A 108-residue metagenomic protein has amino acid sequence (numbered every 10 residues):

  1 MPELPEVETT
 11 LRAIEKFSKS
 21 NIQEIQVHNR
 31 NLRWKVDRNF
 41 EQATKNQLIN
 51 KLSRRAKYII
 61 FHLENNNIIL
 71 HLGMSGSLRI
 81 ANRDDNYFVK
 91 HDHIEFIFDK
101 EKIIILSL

Functional and structural regions predicted by a protein language model:
M1-L108: Structured catalytic/nucleic-acid-binding cores of DNA maintenance enzymes
